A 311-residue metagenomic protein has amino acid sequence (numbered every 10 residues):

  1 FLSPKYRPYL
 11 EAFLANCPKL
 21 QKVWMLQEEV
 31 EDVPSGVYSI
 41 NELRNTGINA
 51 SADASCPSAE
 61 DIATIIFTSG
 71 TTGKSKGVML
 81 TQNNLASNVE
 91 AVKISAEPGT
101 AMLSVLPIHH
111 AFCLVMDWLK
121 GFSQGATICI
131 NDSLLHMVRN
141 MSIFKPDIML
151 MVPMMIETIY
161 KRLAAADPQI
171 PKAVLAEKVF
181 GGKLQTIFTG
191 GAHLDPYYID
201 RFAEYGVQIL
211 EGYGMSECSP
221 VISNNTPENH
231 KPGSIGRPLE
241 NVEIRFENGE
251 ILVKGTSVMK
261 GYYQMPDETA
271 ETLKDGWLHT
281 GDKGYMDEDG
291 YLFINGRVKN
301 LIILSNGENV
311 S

Functional and structural regions predicted by a protein language model:
F1-A12, G77-M79, G125-S133, L210: Short beta-strand->loop structural element characteristic of the AMP-binding/adenylate-forming
F1-E42: Structural core segment of the AMP-binding/adenylate-forming
M25, N45-F67, K74, A96-A101: Conserved pre-ATP/AMP-binding loop-to-beta segment of ANL
A63-V89: Conserved AMP-binding A3 loop
A86-A101, I108-V174, K178: Conserved AMP-binding/adenylation subdomain of ANL enzymes
C129-N131, P196-N248, S257-K260, A270-D275: Conserved ATP-binding loop and adjacent catalytic segment of the adenylate-forming AMP-binding
D147-M151, I159-H230: Gly/Ser/Thr-rich phosphate-binding loop
P238-N241, R245-L304, N309: Conserved ATP-binding/catalytic segment of the ANL
